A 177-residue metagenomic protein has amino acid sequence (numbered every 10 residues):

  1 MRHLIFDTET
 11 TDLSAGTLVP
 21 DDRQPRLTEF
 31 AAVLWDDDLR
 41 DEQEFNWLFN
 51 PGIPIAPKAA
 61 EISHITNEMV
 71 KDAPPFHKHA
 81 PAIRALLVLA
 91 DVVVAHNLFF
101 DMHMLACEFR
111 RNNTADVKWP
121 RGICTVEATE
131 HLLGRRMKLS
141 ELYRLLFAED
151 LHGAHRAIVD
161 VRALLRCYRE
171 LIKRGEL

Functional and structural regions predicted by a protein language model:
R2-H3, R23-I65, A85-L177: Metal-dependent phosphoesterase core characteristic of DEDDh/y 3'-5' exonuclease domains
T8-L18: Short acidic, Gly/Ser-rich segments with clustered Asp/Glu that frequently serve as metal-coordination loops in enzyme
N67-M69: Surface-exposed cleft-lining segments at the edges of enzyme active sites
K71-V92: Short, acidic loop-to-helix structural element flanking the phosphoryl-transfer center in phosphate-processing enzymes
